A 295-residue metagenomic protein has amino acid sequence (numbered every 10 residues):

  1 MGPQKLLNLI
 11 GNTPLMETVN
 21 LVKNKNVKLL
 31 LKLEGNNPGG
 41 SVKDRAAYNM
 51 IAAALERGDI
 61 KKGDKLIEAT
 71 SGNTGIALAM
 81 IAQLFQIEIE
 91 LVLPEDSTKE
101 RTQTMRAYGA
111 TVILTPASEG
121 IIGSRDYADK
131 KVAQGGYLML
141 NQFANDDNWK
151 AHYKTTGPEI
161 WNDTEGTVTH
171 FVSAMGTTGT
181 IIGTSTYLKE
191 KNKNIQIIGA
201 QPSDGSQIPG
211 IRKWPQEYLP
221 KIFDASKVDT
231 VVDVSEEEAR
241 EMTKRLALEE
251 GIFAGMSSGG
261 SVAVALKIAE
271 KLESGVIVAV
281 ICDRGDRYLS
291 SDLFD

Functional and structural regions predicted by a protein language model:
M1-D295: PLP-dependent amino-acid enzyme catalytic core
